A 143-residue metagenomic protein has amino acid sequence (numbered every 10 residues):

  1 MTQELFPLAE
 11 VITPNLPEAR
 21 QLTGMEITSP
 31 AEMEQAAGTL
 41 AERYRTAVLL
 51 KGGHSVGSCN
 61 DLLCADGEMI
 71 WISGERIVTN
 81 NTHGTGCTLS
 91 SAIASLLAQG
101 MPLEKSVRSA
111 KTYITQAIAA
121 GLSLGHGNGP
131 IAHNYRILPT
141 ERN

Functional and structural regions predicted by a protein language model:
M1, S55-C59, S73, H83 (+2 more regions): Active-site-adjacent loop and "lid" segments of alpha/beta metabolic enzymes
M1-M69: Conserved phosphate/ATP/ADP-binding segment of small-molecule kinases
E18, G53-V56, R76-V78, K111-I114: Glycine-rich beta-alpha junction loops
R20-Q21, T79-L103: Short, small-residue alpha-helix embedded
E26-M33, A98-R108: Short, charged, surface-exposed loops that flank catalytic or proteolytic processing sites
I27, I72, I131: Short clusters of hydrophobic/aromatic residues that line enzyme substrate/ligand-binding pockets
G67-V78: Glycine/charged-rich beta-loop-alpha catalytic/anionic-binding loops adjacent to active sites
E104-N143: Charged C-terminal helix
